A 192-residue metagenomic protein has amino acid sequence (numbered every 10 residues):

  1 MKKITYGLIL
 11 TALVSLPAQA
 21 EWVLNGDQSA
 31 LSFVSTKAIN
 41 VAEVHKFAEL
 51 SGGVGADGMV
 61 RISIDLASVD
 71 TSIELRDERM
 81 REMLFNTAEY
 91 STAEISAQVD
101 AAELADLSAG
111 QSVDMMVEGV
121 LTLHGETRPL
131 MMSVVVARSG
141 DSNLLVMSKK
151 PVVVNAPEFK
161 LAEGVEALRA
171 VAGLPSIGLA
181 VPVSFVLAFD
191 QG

Functional and structural regions predicted by a protein language model:
M1-I4: Positively charged n-region of N-terminal signal peptides that target proteins for export
Y6-G7, R81: Short amphipathic alpha-helical "recognition" segments used for binding
G7-S15: Bacterial N-terminal signal peptides
A20-G192: Low-complexity, acidic/polar, glycine-enriched regions of mature
